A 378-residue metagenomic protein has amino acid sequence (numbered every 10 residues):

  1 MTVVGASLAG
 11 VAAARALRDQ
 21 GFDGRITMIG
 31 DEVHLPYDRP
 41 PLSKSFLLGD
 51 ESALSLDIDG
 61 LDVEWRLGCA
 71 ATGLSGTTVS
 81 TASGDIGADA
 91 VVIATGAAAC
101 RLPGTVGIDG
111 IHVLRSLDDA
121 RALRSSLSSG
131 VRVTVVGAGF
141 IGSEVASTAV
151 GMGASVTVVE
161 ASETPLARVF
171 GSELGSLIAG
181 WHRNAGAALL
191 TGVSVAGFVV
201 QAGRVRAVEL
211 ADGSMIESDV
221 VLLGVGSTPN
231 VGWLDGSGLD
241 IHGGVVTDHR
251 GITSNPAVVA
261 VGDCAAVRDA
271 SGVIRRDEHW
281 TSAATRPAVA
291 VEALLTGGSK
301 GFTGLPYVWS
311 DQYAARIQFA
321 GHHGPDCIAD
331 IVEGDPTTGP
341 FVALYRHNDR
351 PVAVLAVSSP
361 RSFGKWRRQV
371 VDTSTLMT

Functional and structural regions predicted by a protein language model:
M1-E64, T148-V169: Beta1-alpha1 glycine-rich phosphate/pyrophosphate-binding loop at the start of Rossmann-like nucleotide-binding domains
V4, I86-A98, I216-G226, P287 (+1 more regions): Short hydrophobic core segments
S7-V11, V33, A97-A99, D118 (+3 more regions): Residue-level detector of alpha-helix initiation sites
D23-R25, W65-S80, I86, M152-T247: A Rossmann-like FAD-binding core segment of flavoenzymes
I93-M152: Glycine-rich dinucleotide-binding loop and its adjacent helix/turn
G107-V131, R204, E209, M215-T285: FAD-site-proximal beta/loop scaffold in flavoenzymes
C264-R361: Mid-to-C-terminal Rossmann-like scaffold of FAD/NAD(P)H-dependent oxidoreductases
P360-T375: A short, polar/charged loop-to-alpha-helix boundary motif
